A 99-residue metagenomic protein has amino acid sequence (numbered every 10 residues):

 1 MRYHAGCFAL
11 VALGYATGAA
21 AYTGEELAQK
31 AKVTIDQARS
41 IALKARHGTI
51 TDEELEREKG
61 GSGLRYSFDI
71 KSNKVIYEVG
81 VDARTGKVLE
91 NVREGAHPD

Functional and structural regions predicted by a protein language model:
R2-D99: Long, terminal "pre-/pro-" and other extracytoplasmic accessory regions that lie outside the mature folded/catalytic
